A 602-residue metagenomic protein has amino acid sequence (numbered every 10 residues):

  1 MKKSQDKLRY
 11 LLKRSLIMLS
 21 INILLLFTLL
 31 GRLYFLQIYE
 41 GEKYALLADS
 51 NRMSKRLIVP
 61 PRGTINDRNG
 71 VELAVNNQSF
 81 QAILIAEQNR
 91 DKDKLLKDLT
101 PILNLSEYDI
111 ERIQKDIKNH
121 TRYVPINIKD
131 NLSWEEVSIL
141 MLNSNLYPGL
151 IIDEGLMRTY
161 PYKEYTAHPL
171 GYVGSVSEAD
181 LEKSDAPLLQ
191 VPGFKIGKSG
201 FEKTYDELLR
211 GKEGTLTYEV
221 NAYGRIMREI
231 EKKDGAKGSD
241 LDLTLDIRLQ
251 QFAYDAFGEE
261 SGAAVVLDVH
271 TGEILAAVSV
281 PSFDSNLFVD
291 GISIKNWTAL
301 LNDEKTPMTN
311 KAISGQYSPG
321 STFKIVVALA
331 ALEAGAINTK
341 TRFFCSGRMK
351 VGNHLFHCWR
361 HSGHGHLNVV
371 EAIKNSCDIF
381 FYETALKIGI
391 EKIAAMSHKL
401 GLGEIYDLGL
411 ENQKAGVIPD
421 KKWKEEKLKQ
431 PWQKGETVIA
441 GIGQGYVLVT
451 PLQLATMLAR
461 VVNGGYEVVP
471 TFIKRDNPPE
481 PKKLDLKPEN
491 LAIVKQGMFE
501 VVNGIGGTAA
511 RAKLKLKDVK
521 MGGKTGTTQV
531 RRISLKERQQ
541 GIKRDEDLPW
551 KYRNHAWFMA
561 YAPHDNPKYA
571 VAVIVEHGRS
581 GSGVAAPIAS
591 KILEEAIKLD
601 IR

Functional and structural regions predicted by a protein language model:
M1-I294, P307, Q316, F344 (+6 more regions): Periplasmic/cell-envelope proteins involved in peptidoglycan metabolism and beta-lactam response
K2-D6, L12, A74, V220-I230 (+3 more regions): Beta-lactam-recognizing serine transpeptidase/beta-lactamase-like catalytic domain environment
